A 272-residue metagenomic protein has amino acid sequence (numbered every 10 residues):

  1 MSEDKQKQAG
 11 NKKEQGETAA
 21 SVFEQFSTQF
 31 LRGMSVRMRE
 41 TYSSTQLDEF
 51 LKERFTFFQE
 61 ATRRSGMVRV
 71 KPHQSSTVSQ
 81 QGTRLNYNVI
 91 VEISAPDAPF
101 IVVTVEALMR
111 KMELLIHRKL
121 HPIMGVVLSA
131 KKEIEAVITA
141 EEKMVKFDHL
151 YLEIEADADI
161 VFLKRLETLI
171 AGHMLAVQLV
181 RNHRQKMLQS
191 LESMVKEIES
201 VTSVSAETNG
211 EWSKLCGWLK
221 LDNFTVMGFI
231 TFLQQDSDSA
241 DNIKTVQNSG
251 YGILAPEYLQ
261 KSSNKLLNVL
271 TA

Functional and structural regions predicted by a protein language model:
S2-N86, E92, A107, P122 (+2 more regions): Charge-rich interaction surfaces and accessory domains that mediate macromolecular binding and assembly
G82, V105-E106, V126-K131: Generic alpha-helix signal with a bias toward terminal, lower-confidence helices and secondary-structure junctions
S94-F100: Short, surface-exposed ligand-recognition loops at beta-strand->loop->(often short) alpha-helix junctions that present
A98, E155-I160: Helix N-cap motif at beta-to-alpha junctions
I101-E113: Amphipathic alpha-helical segments
R110-E113, A136-T139, I170-H173: Short, low-complexity, polar/charged sequence segments that are solvent-exposed and flexible
L114-S129: Glycine-rich phosphate/pyrophosphate-binding loops and their adjacent beta-strand/loop elements at enzyme active sites
L128-L152: Extended charged low-complexity segments that act as oligomerization/scaffolding linkers
